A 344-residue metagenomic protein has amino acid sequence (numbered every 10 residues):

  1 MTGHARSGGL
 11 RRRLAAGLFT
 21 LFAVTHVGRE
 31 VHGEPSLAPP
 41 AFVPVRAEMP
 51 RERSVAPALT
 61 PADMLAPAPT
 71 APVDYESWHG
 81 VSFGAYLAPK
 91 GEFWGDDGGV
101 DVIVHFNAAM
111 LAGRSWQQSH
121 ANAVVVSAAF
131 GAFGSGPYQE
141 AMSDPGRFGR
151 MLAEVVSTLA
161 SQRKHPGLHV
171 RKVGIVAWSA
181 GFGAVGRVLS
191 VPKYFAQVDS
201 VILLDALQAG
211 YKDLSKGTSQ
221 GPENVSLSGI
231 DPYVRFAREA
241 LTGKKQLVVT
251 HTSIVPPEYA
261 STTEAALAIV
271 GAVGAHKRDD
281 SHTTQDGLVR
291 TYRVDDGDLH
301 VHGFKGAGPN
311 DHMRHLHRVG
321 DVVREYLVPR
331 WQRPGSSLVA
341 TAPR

Functional and structural regions predicted by a protein language model:
H4-A15: Bacterial N-terminal signal peptides that target proteins for export
A15-A23: Hydrophobic helical h-region of N-terminal Sec-dependent signal peptides in bacterial secretory/periplasmic proteins
H26-V100, G287, V339-R344: A domain-start/cap signature at the N-terminus of enzymes
D97-L159: Active-site machinery of serine-nucleophile hydrolases
V102-H105, V124-A128, K172-A177, S200-D205 (+2 more regions): Structural recognition of the beta-strand scaffold that forms the well-ordered cores of secreted hydrolase catalytic
R171-Q220, N224-S226: Primarily recognizes the serine-hydrolase "nucleophile elbow" in alpha/beta-hydrolase and SGNH/GDSL folds
I202-P309: The feature captures the conserved acid-bearing segment of alpha/beta-hydrolase catalytic domains
L316-R344: Catalytic active-site module of serine/aspartate enzymes centered on a nucleophile-bearing elbow/loop
